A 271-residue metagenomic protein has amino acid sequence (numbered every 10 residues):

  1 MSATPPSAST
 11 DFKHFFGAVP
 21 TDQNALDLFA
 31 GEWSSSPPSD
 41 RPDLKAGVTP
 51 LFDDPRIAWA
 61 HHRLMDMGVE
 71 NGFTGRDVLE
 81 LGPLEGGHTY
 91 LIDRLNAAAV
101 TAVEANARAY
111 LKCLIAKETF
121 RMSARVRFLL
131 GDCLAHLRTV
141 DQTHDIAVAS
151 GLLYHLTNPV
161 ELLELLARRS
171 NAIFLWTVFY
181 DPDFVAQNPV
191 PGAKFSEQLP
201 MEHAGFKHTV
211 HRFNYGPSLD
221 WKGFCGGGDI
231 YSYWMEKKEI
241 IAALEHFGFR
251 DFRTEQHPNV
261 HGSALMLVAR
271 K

Functional and structural regions predicted by a protein language model:
S2-K45: N-terminal, positively charged/glycine-rich alpha-helical extensions of SAM-dependent methyltransferases
D43-I57: Class I SAM-dependent methyltransferase Rossmann-like catalytic core, especially the SAM/SAH-binding loop
D53-T74: Conserved alpha-helix/loop element of class I SAM-dependent methyltransferases that forms part of the SAM/SAH-binding
G82-Y90: Glycine-rich SAM-binding Motif I of class I
L91, L95-S123: Class I SAM-dependent methyltransferase SAM/SAH-binding core
M122-C133: Conserved SAM-binding strand-loop segment of SAM-dependent methyltransferases
L134, R138, A149, T157-R270: S-adenosyl-L-methionine-dependent methyltransferase catalytic module, highlighting the catalytic core
T143-G151: Short SAM/SAH-binding signature in class I
